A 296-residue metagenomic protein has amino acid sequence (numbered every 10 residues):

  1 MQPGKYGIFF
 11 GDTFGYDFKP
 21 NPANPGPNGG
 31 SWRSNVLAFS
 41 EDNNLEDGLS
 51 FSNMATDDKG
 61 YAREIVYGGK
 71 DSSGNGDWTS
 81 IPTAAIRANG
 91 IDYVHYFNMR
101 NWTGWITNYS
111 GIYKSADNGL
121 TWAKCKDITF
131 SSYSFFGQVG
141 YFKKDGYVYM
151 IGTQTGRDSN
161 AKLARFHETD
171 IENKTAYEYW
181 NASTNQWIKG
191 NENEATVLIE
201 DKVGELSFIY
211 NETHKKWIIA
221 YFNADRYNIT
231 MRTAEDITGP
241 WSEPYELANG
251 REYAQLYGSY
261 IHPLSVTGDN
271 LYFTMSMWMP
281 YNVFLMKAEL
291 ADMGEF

Functional and structural regions predicted by a protein language model:
Q2-G76, R87-S132, G152-D201, Y210-E252 (+2 more regions): Beta-rich carbohydrate-recognition and catalytic domains
R63, Y67-G68, G76-I86, G137-Y141 (+2 more regions): Beta-propeller and closely related beta-sheet repeat lectin domains
Y133, G137-R157: Hydrophobic alpha-helical segments and helix pairs
S259, D269-N270: Extracellular glycan/ECM-engagement signal in secreted proteins
